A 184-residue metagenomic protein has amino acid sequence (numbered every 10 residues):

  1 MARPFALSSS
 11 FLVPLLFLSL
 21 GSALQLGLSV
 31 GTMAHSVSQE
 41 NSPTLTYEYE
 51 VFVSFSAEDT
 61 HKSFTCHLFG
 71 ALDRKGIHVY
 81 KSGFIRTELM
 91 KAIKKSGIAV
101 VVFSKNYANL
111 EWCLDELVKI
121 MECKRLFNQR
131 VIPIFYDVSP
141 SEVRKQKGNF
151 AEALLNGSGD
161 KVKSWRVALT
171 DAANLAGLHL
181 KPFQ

Functional and structural regions predicted by a protein language model:
A2-I98, Q129: Conserved N-terminal substructure of TIR/SEFIR domains
F69-I77, I85-Q184: Cross-kingdom TIR/SEFIR domain
